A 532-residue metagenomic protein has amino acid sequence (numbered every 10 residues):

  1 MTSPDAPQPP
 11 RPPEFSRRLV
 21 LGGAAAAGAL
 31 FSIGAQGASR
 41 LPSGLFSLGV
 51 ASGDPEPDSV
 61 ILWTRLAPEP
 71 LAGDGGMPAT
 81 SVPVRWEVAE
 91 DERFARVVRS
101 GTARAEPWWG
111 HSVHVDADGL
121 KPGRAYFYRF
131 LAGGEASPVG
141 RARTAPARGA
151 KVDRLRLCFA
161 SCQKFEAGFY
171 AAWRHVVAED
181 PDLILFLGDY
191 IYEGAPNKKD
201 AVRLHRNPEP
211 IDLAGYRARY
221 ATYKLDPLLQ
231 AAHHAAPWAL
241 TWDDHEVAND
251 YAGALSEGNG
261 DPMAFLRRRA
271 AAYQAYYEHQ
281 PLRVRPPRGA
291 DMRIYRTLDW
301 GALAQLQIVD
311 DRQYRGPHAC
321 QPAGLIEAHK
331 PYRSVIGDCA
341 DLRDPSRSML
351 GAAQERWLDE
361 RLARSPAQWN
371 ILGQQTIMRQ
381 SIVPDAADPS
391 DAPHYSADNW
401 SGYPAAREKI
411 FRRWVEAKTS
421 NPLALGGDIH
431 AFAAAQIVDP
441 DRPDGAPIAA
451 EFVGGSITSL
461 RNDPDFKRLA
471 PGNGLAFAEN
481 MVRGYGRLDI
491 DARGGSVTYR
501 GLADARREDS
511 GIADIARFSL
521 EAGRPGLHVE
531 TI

Functional and structural regions predicted by a protein language model:
T2-I33, A38-I532: Metal-dependent phosphoester/phosphodiester hydrolase catalytic core
